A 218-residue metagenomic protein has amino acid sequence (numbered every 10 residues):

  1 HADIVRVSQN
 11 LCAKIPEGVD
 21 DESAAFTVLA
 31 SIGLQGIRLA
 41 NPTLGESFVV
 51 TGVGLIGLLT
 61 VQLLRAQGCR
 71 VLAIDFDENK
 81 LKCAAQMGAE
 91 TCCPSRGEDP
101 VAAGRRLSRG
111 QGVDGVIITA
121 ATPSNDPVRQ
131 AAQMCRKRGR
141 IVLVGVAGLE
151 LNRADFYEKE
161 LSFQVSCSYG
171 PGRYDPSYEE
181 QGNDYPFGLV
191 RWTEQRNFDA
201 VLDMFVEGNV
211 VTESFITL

Functional and structural regions predicted by a protein language model:
H1-A13: Glycine-rich phosphate/adenylate-binding loop and adjacent beta-alpha elements of nucleotide- or dinucleotide-binding
L11, R70, E90-T91, S162 (+1 more regions): Conserved beta-strand segments of alpha/beta enzyme cores
C12, A30, V128, F198-L202: A general structural signal for well-ordered alpha-helical segments in protein cores
A13, V49, L72, R140-V142 (+1 more regions): Structural detector of well-ordered beta-strand residues that form the stable sheet scaffold of enzyme domains
E17-E98, A102: Mid-domain Rossmann-like dinucleotide-binding core that forms the NAD(H)/NADP(H) cofactor-binding site
A40-P42, K82, Q86-Q164: Glycine-rich cofactor phosphate-binding loops and adjacent beta1-alpha1 units of small-molecule cofactor enzyme domains
D77, A147, Y169: Residues in the short beta-alpha loop(s) of Rossmann-like NAD(P)-binding domains
E179-L218: Glycine- and charged-residue-rich phosphate/anionic-cofactor binding loop of Rossmann-like
